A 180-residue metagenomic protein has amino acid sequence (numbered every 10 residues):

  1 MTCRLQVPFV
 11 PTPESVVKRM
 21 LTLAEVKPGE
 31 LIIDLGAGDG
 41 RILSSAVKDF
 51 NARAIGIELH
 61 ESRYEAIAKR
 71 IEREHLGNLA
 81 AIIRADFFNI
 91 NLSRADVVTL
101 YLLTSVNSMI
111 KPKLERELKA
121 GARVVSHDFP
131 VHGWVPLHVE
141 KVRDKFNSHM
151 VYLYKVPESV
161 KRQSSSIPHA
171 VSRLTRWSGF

Functional and structural regions predicted by a protein language model:
M1-E30: S-adenosyl-L-methionine
G29-G38: Conserved class I S-adenosyl-L-methionine
R41-F50: Conserved SAM-binding loop of SAM-dependent methyltransferases across substrates and taxa, primarily the Class I
R53-E58: Conserved SAM-binding motif I beta-strand of class I
Y64-R94: S-adenosyl-L-methionine
S93-M109: A short SAM/SAH-binding and catalytic strip from SAM-dependent methyltransferases
S105-T175: C-terminal substrate-binding/active-site "lid" region of AdoMet-derived donor-dependent transferases
